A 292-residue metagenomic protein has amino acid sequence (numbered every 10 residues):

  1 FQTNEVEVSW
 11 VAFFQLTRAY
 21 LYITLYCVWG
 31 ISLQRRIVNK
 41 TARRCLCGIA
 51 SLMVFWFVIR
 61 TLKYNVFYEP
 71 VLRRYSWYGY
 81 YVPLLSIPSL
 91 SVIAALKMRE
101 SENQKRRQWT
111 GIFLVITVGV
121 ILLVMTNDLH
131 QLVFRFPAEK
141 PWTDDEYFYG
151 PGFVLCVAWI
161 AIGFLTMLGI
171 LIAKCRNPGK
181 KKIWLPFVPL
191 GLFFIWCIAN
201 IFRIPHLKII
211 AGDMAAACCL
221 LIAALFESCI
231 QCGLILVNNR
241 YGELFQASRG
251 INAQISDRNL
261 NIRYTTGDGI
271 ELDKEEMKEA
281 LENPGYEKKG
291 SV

Functional and structural regions predicted by a protein language model:
F1-Y26, Y149-I160: Hydrophobic transmembrane alpha-helical segments in integral membrane proteins
E5, C175-R240: Interfacial "cap-and-anchor" motif at the non-cytosolic start of specific transmembrane alpha-helices
Q15-Y68, S76-I93, I112-L129, P186-R203: Hydrophobic alpha-helical transmembrane segments of multi-pass membrane proteins
L25-S32, L90-L96, V154-P178, A223-Q231: Alpha-helical transmembrane segments in multipass membrane proteins, preferentially the mid-helix core
S32-L46, P70, L96-T110, L171-W184 (+1 more regions): Membrane-interface helix-boundary motifs at transmembrane edges
W109-A161: Membrane-proximal helix-loop-helix units in multi-pass membrane proteins
I230-L260: Sensory modules in modular signal-transduction proteins
E279-V292: PAS-family sensory/regulatory modules and their coupling/dimerization elements
